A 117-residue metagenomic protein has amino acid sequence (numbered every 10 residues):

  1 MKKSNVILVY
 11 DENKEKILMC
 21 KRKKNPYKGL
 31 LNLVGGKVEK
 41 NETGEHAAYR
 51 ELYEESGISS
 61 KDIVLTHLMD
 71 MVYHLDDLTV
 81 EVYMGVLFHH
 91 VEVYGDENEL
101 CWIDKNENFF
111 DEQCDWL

Functional and structural regions predicted by a protein language model:
M1-I17, V34-K37: Conserved N-terminal beta-strand and adjoining loop/helix that marks the start of the Nudix/MutT-like hydrolase domain
K3, N13, M71-N108, E112-L117: Active-site-adjacent beta-strand/loop module that shapes the phosphate/pyrophosphate-binding cleft
V9-D11, K21, L87: Residue-level signal for short segments within beta-strands and strand-turn junctions of well-structured beta-sheet
K16-E54: Conserved Nudix-box catalytic region and its N-terminal flanking loop in Nudix hydrolases and closely related
C20, L68-V72: Residue-level detector of high-confidence beta-strand sites
Y27, V34, K61-I63, T79-E81: A generic structural signal for short beta-strands and their flanking turns/coil linkers
S59-M69: A short coil-to-beta-strand element that immediately follows conserved catalytic motifs
